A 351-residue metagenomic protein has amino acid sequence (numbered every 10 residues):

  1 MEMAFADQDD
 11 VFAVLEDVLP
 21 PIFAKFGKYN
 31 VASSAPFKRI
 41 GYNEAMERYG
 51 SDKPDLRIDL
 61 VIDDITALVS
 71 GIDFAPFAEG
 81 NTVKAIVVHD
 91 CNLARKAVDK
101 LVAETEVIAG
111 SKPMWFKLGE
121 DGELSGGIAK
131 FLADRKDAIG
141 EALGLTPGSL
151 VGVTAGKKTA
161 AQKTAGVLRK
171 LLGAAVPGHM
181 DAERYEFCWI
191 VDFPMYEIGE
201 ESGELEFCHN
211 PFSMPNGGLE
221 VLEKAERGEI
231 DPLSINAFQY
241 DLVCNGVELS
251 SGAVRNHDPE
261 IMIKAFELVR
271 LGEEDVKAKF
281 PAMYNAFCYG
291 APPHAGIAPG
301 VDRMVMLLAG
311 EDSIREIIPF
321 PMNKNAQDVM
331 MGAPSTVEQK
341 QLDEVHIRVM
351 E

Functional and structural regions predicted by a protein language model:
E2-E351: Class II aminoacyl-tRNA synthetase catalytic cores and aaRS-like
